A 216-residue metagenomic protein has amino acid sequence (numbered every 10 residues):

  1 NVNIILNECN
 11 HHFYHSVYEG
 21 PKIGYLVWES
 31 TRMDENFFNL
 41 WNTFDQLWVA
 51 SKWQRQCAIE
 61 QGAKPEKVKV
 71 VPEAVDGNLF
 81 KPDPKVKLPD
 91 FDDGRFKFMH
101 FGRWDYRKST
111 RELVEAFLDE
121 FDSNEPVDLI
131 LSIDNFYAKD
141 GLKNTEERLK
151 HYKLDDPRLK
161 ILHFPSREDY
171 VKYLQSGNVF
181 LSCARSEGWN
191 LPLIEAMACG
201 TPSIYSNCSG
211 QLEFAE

Functional and structural regions predicted by a protein language model:
N1-G62: Extended catalytic core of nucleotide-activated donor transferases of GT-like folds
E35-N36, V75-D90: Acidic anion/phosphate-binding donor-loop and adjacent secondary structure in glycosyltransferase catalytic cores
D45-Q56, K64-P82: Donor nucleotide-sugar binding/catalytic pocket of nucleotide-sugar-dependent glycosyltransferases
D90-K108, V114-F117, L129-L131: Conserved donor-binding/catalytic core segment of Leloir-type glycosyltransferases
L142-V171: Nucleotide-activated donor-binding/catalytic signature segment of Leloir-type glycosyltransferases, i.e., the conserved
K172-G177: Short alpha-helical donor nucleotide-sugar binding micro-motif in glycosyltransferases
R185: Aromatic "clamp/platform" in nucleotide-sugar-dependent glycosyltransferases that forms part of the donor/acceptor
P202-Y205: Short hydrophobic beta-strand element within catalytic cores of glycosyltransferases and related nucleotide-activated
